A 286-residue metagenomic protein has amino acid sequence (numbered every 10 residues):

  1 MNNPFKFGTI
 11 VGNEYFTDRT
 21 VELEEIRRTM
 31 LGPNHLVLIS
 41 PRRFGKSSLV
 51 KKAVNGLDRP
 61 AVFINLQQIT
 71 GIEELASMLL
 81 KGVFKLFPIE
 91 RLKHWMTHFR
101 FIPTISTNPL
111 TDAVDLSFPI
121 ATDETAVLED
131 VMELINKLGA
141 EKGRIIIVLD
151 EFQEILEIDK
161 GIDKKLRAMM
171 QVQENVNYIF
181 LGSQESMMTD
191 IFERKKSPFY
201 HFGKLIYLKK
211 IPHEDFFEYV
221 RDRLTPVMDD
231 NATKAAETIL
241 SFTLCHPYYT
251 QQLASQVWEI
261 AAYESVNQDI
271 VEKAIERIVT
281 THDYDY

Functional and structural regions predicted by a protein language model:
M1-L36, P41, I89: A short, basic N-terminal segment
R19, S47, H246: Short, conserved phosphate/pyrophosphate- and ester-handling motifs at nucleotide-, phospho-/glycolipid
G32-F44, S48-I145: P-loop NTPase nucleotide-binding core
P33, Q67-G71, E154, S183-M187 (+2 more regions): Conserved nucleotide-binding/hydrolysis micro-motifs of P-loop NTPases
D58-A61, E174-V176, H201-K204: Short glycine-/polar-rich loops that comprise or flank the Walker A/P-loop and associated switch/sensor motifs
S117-E185, E193: Conserved Walker B catalytic segment
D190-S241, Y263-S265: Helix-loop-helix "sensor" segment of P-loop NTPases
D222-D285: Amphipathic alpha-helical "lid/sensor" segments that cap RecA-like P-loop NTPase cores
